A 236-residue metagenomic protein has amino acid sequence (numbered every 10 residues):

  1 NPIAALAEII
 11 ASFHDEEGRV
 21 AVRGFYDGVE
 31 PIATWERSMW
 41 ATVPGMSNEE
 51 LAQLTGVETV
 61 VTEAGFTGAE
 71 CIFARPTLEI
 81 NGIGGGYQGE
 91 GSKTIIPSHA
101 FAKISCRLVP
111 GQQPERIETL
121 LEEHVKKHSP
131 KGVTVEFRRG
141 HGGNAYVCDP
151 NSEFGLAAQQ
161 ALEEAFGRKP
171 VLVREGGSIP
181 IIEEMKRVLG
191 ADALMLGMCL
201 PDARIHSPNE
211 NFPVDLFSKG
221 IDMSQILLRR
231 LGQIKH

Functional and structural regions predicted by a protein language model:
N1-E17, I104, K219-R229: Alpha-helical metal-binding/catalytic segments enriched in His/Glu/Asp
A7, A11, E122-K126, Q159: Generic solvent-exposed, charged/amphipathic alpha-helical segments that serve as macromolecular interface scaffolds
V20-H99, R107-L120, H128, G132-H236: An extended, acidic, His-containing surface patch that forms the Zn2+-binding/catalytic region of metallohydrolases
